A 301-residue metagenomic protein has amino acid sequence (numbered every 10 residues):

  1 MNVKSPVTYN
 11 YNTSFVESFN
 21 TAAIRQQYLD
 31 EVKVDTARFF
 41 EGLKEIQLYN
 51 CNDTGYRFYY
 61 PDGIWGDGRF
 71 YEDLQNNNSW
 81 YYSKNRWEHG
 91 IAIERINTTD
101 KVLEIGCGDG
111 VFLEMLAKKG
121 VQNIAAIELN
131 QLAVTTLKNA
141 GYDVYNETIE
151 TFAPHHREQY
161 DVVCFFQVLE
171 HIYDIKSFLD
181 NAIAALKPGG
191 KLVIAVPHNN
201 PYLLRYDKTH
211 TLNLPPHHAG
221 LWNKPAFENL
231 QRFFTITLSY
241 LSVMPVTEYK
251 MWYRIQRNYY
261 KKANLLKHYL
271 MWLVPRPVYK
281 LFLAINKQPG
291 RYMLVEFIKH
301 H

Functional and structural regions predicted by a protein language model:
M1-F166, K176-L179, Y240-M244, R257 (+2 more regions): Conserved N-terminal segment of class I S-adenosyl-L-methionine
F19-Q27, I194-G220, P225-A226: Short, glycine-/aromatic-enriched active-site segment of Class I SAM-dependent methyltransferases
I124, L192-I194: Hydrophobic/aromatic residues located in beta-strands of well-ordered beta-sheets within soluble catalytic
Q167-H171: A short His-aromatic
Y173-S177, L204: Short N-terminal helix/helix-N-cap motif within the alpha/beta-hydrolase-1
K176-K191: A short glycine-rich, Lys/Arg-flanked "PGG" loop and its adjoining helix->strand segment in the class I
K224-R257: Substrate-binding/catalytic lobe of Class I Rossmann-like enzymes that use SAM or dcSAM, i.e., the mid-to-C-terminal
R257-E296: Rossmann-like AdoMet/SAM-dependent catalytic core
